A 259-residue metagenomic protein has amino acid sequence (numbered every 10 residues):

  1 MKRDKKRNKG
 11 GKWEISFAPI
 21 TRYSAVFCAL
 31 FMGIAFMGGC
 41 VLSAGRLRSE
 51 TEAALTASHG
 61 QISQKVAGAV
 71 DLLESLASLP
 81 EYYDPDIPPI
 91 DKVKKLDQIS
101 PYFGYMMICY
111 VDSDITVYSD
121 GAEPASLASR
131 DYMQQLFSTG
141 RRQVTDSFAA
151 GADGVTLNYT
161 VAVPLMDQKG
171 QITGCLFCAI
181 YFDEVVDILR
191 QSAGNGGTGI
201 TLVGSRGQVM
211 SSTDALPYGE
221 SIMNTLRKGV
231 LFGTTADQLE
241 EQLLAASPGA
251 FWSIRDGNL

Functional and structural regions predicted by a protein language model:
M1-F17: N-terminal sensory and localization modules of signal-transduction and trafficking proteins
W13-I87: Juxtamembrane extracytoplasmic/periplasmic/luminal helical "stalk" adjacent to the first N-terminal
E74, M107-C109, G199-T201: Conserved beta-strand cores of small sensory beta-sandwich domains that regulate signal transduction, primarily PAS/PAC
I87-G104, C175-R227: Solvent-exposed, extracytoplasmic
Y102, Y118-Q191: Extracytoplasmic/periplasmic ligand-binding sensor regions of membrane-associated signaling proteins
V111, M166-D167, V203: Core beta-strand residues in small-molecule sensory/regulatory alpha/beta domains
V111-A122, L157-N158, G207-D214: Amphipathic coiled-coil signal-relay and dimerization helices
L226-L259: Extracellular/periplasmic juxtamembrane segments that couple receptor/chemosensory ectodomains to their
